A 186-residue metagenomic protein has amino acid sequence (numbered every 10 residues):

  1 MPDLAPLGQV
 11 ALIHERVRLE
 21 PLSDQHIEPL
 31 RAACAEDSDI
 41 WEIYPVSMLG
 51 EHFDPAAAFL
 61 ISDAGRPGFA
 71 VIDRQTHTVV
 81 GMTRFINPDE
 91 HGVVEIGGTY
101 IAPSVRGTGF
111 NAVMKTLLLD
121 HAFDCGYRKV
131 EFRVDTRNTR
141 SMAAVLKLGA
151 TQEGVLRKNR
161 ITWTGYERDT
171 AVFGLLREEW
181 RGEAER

Functional and structural regions predicted by a protein language model:
M1-T108, H121-C125, V130, R160-R186: GNAT-family acyltransferases
L19-E20, T151-E153, R157: Short beta-strand(s) of the beta-wing in winged-helix/HTH DNA-binding folds
E95, V113, K129, R140 (+1 more regions): Amphipathic alpha-helical recognition patches that constitute DNA-binding helices
I101, G107-H121, A143, K147: Conserved acetyl-CoA-binding loop-helix of GNAT-fold acetyltransferases
E131-F132, V155: RNase H-like polynucleotidyl transferase catalytic core
V134-T136: Glycine-rich beta-to-alpha transition loops that act as phosphate-gripper elements at the mouths of alpha/beta enzyme
N138-G154: Conserved active-site alpha-helix within GNAT-family acetyltransferase domains
